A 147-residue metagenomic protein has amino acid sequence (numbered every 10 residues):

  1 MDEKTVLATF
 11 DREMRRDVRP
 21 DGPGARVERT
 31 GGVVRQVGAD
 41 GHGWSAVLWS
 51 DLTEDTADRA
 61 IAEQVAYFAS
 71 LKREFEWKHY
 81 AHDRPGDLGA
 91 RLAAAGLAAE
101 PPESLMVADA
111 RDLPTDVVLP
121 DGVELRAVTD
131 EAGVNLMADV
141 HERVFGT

Functional and structural regions predicted by a protein language model:
M1-Y67, R84: N-terminal charged segments
R19-D21, R29, A93, L119 (+1 more regions): Generic detector of intrinsically disordered, low-complexity, polar/charged segments
R35, E131-N135: A short acidic, often aromatic-flanked loop/helix-cap motif at beta-alpha or helix-coil junctions that lines enzyme
E54-A132, G146: Acyl-donor-binding surface of acyltransferase catalytic domains
M137-H141: Hydrophobic alpha-helical core bundles mediating ligand binding, dimerization, or RNAP-core interactions
